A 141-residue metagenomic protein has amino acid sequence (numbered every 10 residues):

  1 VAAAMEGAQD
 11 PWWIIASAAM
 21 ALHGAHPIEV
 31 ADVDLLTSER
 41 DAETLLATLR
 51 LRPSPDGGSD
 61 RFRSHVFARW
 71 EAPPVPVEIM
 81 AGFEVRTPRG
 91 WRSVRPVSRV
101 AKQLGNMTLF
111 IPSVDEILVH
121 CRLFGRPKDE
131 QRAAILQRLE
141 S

Functional and structural regions predicted by a protein language model:
V1-S141: Compositionally biased terminal segments of proteins
